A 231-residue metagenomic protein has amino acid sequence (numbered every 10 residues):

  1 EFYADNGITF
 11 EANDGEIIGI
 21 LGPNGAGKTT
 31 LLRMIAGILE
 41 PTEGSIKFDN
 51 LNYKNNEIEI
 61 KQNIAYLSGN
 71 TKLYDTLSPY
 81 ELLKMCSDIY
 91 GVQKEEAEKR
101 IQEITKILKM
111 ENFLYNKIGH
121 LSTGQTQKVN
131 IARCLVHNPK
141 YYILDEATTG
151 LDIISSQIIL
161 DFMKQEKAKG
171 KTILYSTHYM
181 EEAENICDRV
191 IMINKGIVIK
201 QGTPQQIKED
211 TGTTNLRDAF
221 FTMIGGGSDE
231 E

Functional and structural regions predicted by a protein language model:
G44-N55, E59-I60: Conserved ABC transporter NBD signature motif
T76, K117-L121: Conserved ABC ATPase signature
K84, D88, E95-F113: Conserved ABC ATPase "signature" region
Y142-E146: Catalytic Walker B motif of ABC-type/P-loop ATPase nucleotide-binding domains
Q201-G202: ABC ATPase "signature
